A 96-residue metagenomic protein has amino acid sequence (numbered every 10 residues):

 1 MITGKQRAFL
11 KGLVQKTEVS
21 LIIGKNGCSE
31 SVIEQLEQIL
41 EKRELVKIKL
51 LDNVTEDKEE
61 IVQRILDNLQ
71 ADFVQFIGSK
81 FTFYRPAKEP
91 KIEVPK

Functional and structural regions predicted by a protein language model:
M1-K96: Positively charged, polar, low-complexity stretches
